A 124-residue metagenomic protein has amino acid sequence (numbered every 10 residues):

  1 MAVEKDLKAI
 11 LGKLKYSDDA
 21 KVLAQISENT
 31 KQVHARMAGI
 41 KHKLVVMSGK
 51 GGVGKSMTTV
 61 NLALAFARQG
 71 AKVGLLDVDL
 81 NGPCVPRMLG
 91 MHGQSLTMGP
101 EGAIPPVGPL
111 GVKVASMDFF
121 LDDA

Functional and structural regions predicted by a protein language model:
M1, M37, M47, M57 (+3 more regions): Detector for methionine-enriched segments
M1-K50, Q94: Extreme N-terminal, non-catalytic leader segments that precede Walker-type/kinase nucleotide-binding cores
D18-K21, M37-G39, T59, K113-F119: Short amphipathic alpha-helical segments, especially helix-boundary/capping motifs
N29-K31, V53-G54, I104-L110: Short, functional N-terminal and low-complexity linear motifs
G39-K41, Q69, G108-L110: Short loop/turn elements that form and flank the Walker-type P-loop nucleotide-binding site in RecA-like NTPase cores
K43-L80: Walker A/P-loop phosphate-binding motif and the immediately C-terminal alpha-helix
K72-G74, V78-A124: Phosphate-binding loop that captures ATP/GTP phosphates
